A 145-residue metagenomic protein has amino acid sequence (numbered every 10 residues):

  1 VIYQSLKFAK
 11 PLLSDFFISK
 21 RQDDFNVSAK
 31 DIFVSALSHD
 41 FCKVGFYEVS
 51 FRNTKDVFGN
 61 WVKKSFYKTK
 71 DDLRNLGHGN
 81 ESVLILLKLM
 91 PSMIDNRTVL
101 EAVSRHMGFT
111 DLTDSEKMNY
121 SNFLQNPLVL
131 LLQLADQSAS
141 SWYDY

Functional and structural regions predicted by a protein language model:
I2-Q4: Glycine-rich active-site/cofactor-binding loop and its immediate structural neighborhood
F8, D15-D144: Divalent metal-dependent catalytic cores for phosphoryl transfer on phosphate-bearing substrates
